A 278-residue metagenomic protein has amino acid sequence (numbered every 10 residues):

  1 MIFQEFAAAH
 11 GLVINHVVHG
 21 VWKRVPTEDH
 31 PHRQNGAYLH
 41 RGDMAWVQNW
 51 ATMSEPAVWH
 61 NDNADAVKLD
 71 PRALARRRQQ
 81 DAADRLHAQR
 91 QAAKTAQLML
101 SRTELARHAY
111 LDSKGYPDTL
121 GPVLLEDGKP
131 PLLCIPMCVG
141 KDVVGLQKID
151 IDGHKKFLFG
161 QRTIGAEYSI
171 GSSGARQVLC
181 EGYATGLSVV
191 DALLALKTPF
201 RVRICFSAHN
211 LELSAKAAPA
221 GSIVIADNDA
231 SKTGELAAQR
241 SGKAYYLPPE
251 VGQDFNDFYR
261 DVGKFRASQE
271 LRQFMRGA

Functional and structural regions predicted by a protein language model:
M1, G174-A175, L187-A278: TOPRIM fold recognition
M1-A109, A230: Non-catalytic accessory segments of DNA primases and related replication-initiation nucleases
A9, S113-P117, D191, R240: Residues at alpha-helix termini
N49, L111, I135, K141 (+3 more regions): Terminal peptide-recognition signature
A109-G128: Short, basic/aromatic recognition patches
G128-A220: Phosphate-handling DNA/RNA-contact segment within nucleic-acid enzymes
